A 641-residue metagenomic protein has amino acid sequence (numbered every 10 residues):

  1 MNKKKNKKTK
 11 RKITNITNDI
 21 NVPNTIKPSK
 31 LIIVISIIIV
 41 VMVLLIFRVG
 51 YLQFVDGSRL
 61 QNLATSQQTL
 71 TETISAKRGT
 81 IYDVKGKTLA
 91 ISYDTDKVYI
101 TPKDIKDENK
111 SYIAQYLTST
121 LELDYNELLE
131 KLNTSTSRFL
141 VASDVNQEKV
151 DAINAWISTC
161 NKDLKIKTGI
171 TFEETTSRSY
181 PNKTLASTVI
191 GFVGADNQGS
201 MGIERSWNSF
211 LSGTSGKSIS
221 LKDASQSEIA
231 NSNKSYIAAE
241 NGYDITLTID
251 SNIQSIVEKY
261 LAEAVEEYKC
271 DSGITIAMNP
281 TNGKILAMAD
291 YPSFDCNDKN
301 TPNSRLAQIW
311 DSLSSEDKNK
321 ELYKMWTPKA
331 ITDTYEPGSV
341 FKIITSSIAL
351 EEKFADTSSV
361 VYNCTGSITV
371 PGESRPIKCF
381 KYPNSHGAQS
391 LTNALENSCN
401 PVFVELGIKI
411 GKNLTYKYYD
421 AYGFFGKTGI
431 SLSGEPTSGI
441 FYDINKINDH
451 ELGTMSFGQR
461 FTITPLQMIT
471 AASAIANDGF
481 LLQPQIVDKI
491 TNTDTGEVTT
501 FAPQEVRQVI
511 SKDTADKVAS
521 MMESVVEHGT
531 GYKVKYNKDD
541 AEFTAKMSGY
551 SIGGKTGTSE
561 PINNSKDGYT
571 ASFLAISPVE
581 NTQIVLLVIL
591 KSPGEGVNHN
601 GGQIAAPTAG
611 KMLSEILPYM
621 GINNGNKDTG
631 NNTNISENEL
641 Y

Functional and structural regions predicted by a protein language model:
M1-L306, T334, N413-A421, N564 (+2 more regions): Periplasmic/cell-envelope proteins involved in peptidoglycan metabolism and beta-lactam response
T88-A90, D223-K234, T281-V340, I344-S592 (+2 more regions): Beta-lactam-recognizing serine transpeptidase/beta-lactamase-like catalytic domain environment
